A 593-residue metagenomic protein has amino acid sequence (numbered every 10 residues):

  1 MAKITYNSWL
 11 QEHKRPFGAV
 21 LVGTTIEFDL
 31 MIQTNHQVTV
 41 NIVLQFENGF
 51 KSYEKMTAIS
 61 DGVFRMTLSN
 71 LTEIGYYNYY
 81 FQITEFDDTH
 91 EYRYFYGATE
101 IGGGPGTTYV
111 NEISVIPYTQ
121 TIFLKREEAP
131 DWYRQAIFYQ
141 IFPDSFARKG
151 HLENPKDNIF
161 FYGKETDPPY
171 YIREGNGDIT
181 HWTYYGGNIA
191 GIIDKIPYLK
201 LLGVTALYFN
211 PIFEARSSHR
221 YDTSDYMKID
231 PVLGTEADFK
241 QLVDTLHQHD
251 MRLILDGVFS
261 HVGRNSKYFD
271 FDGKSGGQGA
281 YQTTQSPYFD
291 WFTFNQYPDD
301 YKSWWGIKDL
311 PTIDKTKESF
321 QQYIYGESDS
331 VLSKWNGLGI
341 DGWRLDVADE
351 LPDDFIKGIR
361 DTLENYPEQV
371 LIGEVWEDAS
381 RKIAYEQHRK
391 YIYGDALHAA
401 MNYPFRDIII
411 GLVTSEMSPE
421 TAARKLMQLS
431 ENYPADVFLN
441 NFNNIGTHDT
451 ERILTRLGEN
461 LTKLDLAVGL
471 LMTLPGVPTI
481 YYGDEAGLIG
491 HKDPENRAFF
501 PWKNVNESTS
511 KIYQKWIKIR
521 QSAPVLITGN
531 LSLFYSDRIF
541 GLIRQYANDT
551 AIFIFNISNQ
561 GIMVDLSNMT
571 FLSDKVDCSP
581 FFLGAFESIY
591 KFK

Functional and structural regions predicted by a protein language model:
M1-R134: Glycan-association/targeting regions that enable binding to alpha-glucans and other polysaccharides
D29, L533-S567: Carbohydrate-binding surface patches
T34, C578-K593: C-terminal beta-strand-rich structural cap/linker in extracellular carbohydrate-active enzymes
L71-N78, E85-T205: Conserved structural scaffold segments of CAZyme catalytic domains across common CAZy folds
I137-Y139, L207-F209, L253-L255, W343 (+3 more regions): Hydrophobic faces of well-ordered beta-strands that scaffold small-molecule active sites in alpha/beta enzyme cores
F142-T205, I212-L338, I359-N365, R381: Substrate-binding/active-site clefts of carbohydrate-active enzymes
D144, A384-E386, I392-G394, H398-A399 (+2 more regions): Aromatic/acidic polysaccharide-binding cleft in carbohydrate-active enzymes
V243-R252, S260-H261, S266-G277, S333 (+4 more regions): Active-site-proximal helices and loops of the catalytic beta/alpha 8
